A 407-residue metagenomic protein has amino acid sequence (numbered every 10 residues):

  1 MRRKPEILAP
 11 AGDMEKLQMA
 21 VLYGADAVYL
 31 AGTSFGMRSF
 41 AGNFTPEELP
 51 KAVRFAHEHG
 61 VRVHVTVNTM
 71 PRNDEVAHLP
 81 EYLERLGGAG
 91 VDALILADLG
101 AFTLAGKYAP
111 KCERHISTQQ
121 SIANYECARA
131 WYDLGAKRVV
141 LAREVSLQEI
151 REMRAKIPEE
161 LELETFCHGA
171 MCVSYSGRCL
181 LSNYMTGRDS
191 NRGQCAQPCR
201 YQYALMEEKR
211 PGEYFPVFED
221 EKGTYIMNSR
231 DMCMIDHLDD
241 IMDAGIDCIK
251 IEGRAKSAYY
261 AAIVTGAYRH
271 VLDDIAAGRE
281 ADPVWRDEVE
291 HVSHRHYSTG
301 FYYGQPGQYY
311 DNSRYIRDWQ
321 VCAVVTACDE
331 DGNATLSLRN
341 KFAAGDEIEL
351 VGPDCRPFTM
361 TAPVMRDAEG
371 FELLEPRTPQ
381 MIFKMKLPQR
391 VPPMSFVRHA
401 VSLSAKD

Functional and structural regions predicted by a protein language model:
M1-L22, A27-L30, S34, H59-T69 (+5 more regions): Surface-exposed amphipathic alpha-helical tracts and adjacent flexible/coil segments at the periphery of soluble enzymes
D13-K16, S34-Y125: Active-site beta->alpha loop and helix N-cap motifs at the rims of alpha/beta catalytic domains
